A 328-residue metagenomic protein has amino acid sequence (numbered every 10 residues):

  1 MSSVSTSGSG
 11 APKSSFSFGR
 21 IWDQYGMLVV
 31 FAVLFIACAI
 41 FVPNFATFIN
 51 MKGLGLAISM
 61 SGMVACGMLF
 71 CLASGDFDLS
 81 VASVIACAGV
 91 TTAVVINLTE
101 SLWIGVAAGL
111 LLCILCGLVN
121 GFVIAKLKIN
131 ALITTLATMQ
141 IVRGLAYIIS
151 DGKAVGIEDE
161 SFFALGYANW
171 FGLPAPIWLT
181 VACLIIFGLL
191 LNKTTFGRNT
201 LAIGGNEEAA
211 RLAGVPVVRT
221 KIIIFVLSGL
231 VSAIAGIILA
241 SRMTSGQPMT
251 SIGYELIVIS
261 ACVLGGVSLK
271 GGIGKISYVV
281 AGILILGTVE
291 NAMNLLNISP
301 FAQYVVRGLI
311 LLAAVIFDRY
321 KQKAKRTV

Functional and structural regions predicted by a protein language model:
S2-A65, T99-I104, V215: Membrane-interfacial amphipathic/re-entrant helices at transmembrane-helix boundaries
F16-F18, F77, L115-V155, K193-T195 (+2 more regions): Short loop segments and helix-boundary regions at transmembrane helix junctions of multi-pass inner-membrane proteins
M27-I40, M68, M139, R143 (+5 more regions): Hydrophobic core segments of alpha-helical transmembrane domains in multi-pass membrane transport and ion-translocation
V33-L98, I124-K128, G266-I276, L309: Single transmembrane alpha-helix segments in multi-pass membrane proteins
F41-G53, A146-I149, L191-G197, I224-S260 (+1 more regions): Inter-helical junctions in multi-pass inner-membrane proteins, predominant in energy-converting antiporter-like
S101-G109, L115-N120, I124, F171-G246: Helix-loop-helix "hairpin" substructures at the membrane interface of multi-pass membrane proteins
L127, A131-T194, T220-I223, R242-S251 (+2 more regions): Transmembrane helix-bundle core of multi-pass membrane transporters and related energy-transducing complexes
S232, R242-G308: Transmembrane alpha-helical segments in multi-pass inner-membrane proteins
